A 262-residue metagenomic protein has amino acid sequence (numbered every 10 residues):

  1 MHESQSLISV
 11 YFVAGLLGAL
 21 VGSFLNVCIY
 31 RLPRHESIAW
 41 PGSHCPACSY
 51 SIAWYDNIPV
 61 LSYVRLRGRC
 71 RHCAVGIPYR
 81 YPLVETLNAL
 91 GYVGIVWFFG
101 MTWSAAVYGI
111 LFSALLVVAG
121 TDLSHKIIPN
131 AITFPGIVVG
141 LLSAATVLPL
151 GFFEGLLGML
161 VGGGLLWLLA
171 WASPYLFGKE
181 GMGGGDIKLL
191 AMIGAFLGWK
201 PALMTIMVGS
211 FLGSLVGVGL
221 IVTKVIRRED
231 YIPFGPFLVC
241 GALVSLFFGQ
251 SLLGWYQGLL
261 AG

Functional and structural regions predicted by a protein language model:
M1-P33: Long, highly hydrophobic alpha-helical transmembrane signal-anchor segments
E3-I8, W97-A106, F152-L157: Interfacial loop-to-helix junctions that mark the boundaries of transmembrane helices in multi-pass membrane
A14, A105-S214, G254-G262: Functional transmembrane core segments of multi-pass inner-membrane proteins
L25, I29, G91, I95 (+8 more regions): Alpha-helical membrane-inserting segments
L25-R31, R67-V75, L115-H125, L168-E180 (+1 more regions): C-terminal ends of transmembrane helices
L25-R80, F234: Membrane-proximal soluble regions of multi-pass membrane proteins
Y79-E85, N130: Select subsegments of transmembrane alpha-helices in polytopic membrane proteins, especially boundary-proximal
G184-G185, G219-V244: Interfacial loop-to-transmembrane junctions
